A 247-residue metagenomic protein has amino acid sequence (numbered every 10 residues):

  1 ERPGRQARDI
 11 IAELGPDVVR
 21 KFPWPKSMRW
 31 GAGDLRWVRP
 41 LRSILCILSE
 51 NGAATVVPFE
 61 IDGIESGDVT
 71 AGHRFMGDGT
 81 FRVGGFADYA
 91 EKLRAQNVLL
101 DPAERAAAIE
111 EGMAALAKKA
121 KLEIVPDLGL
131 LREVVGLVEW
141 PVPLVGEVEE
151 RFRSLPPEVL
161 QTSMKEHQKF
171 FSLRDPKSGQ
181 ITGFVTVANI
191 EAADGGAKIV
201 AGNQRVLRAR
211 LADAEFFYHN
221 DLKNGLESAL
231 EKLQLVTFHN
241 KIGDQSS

Functional and structural regions predicted by a protein language model:
E1-L160: Long, basic N-terminal domains or extensions that often function in RNA/ssDNA interaction or organelle/cellular
P126-S246: Catalytic nucleotidyl-transfer cores of nucleotide-processing enzymes
